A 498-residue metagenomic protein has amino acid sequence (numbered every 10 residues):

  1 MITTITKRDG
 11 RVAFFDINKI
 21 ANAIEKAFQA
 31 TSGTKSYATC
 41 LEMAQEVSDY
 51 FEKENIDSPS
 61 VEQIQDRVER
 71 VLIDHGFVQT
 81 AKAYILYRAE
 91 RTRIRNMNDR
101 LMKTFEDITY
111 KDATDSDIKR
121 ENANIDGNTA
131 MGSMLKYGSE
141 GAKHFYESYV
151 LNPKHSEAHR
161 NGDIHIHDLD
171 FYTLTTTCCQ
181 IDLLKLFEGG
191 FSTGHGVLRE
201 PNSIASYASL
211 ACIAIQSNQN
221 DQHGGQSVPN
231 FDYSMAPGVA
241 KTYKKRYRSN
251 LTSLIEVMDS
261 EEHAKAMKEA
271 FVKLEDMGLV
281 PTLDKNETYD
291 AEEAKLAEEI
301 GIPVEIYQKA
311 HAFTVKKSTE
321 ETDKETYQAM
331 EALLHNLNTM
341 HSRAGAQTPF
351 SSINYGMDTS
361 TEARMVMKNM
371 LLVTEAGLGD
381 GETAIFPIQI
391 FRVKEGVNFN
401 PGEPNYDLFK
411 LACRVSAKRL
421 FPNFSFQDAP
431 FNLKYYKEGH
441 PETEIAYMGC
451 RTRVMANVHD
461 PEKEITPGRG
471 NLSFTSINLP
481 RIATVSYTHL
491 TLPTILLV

Functional and structural regions predicted by a protein language model:
M1-M102: Charged, amphipathic alpha-helical regulatory modules used for macromolecular assembly or allosteric control
E90-I94, R100-L490, L496: Conserved catalytic cores of very large enzyme subunits
